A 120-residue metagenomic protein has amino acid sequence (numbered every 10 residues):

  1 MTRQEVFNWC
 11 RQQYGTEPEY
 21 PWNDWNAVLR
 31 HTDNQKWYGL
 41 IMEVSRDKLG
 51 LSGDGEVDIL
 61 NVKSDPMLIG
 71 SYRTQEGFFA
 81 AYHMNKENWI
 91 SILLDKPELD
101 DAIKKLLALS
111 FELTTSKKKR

Functional and structural regions predicted by a protein language model:
M1-R120: Charge-dense, helix-prone N-terminal extensions
